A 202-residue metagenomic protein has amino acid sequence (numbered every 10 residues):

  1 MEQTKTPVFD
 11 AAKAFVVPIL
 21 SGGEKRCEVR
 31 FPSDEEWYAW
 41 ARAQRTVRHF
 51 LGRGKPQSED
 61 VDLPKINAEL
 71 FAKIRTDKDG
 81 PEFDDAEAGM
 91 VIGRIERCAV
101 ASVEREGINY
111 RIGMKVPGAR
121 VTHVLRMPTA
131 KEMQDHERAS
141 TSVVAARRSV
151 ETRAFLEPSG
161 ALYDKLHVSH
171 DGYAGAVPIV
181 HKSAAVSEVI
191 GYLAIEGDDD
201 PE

Functional and structural regions predicted by a protein language model:
E2-K5, A12, S21, K25 (+1 more regions): Short, surface-exposed, charged amphipathic helix/loop patches that serve as local interaction elements
V17-P18: The feature marks the first
